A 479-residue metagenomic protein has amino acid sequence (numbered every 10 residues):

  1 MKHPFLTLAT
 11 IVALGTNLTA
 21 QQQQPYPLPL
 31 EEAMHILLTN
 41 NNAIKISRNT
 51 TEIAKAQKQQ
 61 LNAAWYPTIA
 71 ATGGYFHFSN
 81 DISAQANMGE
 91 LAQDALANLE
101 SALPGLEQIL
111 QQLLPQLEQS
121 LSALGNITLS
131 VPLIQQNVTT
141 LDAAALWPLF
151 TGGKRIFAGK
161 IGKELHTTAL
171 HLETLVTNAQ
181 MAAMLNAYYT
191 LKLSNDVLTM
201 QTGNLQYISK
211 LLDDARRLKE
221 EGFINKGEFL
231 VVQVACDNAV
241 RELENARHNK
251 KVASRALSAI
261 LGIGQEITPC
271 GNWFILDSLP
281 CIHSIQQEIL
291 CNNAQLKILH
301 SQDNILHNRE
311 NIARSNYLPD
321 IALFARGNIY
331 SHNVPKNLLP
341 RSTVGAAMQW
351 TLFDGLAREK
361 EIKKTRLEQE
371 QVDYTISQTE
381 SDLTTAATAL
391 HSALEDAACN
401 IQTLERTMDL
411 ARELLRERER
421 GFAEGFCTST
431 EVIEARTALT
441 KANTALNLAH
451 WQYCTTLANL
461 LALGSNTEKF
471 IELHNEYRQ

Functional and structural regions predicted by a protein language model:
M1-L30: Bacterial Sec-dependent N-terminal signal peptides
T7, Q21-Q23, A70, H77-N98 (+1 more regions): Acidic, low-complexity, intrinsically disordered peripheral segments
L28, A56-K58, H171-L290, A393 (+2 more regions): Periplasmic alpha-helical coiled-coil/stalk elements that build and connect Gram-negative outer-membrane
M34, I46-L61, V176, Q180-T199 (+6 more regions): Amphipathic alpha-helical coiled-coil segments
M34-N40, G89-N126, I263-R326, T467-Q479: Amphipathic alpha-helical coiled-coil scaffold segments and their short linker/junction regions
K45, T68-S83, N126-Q136, L146-L175 (+5 more regions): Small/polar (Gly/Ser/Thr/Ala-rich) solvent-exposed segments that form structured loops/beta-strands/short helices used
V138-T140, N186, V231, D320 (+1 more regions): Transmembrane beta-barrel architecture of outer-membrane proteins
T139-A145, I285, S342-M348: Hydrophobic, lipid-facing positions within transmembrane beta-strands of outer-membrane proteins
